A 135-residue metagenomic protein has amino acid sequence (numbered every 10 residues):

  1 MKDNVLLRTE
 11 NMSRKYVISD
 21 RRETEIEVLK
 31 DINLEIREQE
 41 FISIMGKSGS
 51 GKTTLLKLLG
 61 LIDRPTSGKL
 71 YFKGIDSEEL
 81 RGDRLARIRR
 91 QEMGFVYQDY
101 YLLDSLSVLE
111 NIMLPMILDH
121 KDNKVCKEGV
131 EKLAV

Functional and structural regions predicted by a protein language model:
R21-I26, S77-G94: ABC ATPase NBD coupling module
M45-K47: The feature captures the beta-strand-to-loop junction immediately N-terminal to the Walker
G60: Helix-to-loop junction immediately C-terminal to a conserved catalytic motif
G68-D76: Conserved ABC transporter NBD signature motif
I75-D76, K124-V135: Conserved ABC ATPase "signature" region
L106-P115: Short coil-to-helix segment of the ABC ATPase nucleotide-binding domain corresponding to the Q-loop/switch region
